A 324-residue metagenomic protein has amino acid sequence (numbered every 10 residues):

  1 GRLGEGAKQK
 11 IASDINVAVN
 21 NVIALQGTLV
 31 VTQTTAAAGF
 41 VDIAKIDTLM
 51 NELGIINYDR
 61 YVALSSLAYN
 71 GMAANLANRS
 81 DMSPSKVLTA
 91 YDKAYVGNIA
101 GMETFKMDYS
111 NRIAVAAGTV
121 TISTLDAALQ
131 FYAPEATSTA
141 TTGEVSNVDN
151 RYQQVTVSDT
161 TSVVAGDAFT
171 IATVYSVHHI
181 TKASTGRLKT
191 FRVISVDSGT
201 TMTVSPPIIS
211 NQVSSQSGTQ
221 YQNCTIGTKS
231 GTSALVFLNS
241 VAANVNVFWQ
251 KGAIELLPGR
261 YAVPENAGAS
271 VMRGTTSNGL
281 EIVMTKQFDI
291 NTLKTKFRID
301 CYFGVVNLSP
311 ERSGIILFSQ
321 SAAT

Functional and structural regions predicted by a protein language model:
G1-T324: Core alpha/beta structural scaffold of self-assembling particle/tube/pore-forming proteins
